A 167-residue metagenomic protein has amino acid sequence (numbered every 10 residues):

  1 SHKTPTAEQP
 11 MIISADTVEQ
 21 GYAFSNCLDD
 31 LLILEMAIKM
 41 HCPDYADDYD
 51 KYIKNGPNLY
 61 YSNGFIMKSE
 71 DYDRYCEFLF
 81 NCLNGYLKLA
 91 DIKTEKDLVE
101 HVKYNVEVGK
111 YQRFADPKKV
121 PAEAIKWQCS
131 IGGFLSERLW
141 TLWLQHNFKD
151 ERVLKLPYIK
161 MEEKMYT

Functional and structural regions predicted by a protein language model:
S1-T167: ER/Golgi luminal nucleotide-sugar-dependent glycosyltransferases, focusing on the catalytic module
